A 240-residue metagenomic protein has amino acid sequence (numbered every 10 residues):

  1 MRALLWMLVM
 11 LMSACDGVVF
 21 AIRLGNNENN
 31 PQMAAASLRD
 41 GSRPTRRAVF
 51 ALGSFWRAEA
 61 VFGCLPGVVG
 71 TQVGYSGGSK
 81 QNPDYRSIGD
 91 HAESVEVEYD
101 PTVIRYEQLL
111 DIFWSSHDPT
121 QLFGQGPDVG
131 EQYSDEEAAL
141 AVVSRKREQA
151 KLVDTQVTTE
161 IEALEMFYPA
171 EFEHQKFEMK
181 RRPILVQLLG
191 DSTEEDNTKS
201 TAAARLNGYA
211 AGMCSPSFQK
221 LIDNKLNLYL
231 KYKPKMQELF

Functional and structural regions predicted by a protein language model:
R2-F240: Flexible coil/turn and secondary-structure edge motifs
